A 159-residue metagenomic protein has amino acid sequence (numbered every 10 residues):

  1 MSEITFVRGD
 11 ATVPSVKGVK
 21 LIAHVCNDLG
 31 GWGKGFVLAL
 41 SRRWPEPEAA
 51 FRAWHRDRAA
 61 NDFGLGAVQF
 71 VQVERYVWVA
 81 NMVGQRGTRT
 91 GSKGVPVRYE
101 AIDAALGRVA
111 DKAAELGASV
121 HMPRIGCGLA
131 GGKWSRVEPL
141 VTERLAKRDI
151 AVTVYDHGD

Functional and structural regions predicted by a protein language model:
M1-D159: Macrodomain-like recognition of ADP-ribose-binding/processing modules
